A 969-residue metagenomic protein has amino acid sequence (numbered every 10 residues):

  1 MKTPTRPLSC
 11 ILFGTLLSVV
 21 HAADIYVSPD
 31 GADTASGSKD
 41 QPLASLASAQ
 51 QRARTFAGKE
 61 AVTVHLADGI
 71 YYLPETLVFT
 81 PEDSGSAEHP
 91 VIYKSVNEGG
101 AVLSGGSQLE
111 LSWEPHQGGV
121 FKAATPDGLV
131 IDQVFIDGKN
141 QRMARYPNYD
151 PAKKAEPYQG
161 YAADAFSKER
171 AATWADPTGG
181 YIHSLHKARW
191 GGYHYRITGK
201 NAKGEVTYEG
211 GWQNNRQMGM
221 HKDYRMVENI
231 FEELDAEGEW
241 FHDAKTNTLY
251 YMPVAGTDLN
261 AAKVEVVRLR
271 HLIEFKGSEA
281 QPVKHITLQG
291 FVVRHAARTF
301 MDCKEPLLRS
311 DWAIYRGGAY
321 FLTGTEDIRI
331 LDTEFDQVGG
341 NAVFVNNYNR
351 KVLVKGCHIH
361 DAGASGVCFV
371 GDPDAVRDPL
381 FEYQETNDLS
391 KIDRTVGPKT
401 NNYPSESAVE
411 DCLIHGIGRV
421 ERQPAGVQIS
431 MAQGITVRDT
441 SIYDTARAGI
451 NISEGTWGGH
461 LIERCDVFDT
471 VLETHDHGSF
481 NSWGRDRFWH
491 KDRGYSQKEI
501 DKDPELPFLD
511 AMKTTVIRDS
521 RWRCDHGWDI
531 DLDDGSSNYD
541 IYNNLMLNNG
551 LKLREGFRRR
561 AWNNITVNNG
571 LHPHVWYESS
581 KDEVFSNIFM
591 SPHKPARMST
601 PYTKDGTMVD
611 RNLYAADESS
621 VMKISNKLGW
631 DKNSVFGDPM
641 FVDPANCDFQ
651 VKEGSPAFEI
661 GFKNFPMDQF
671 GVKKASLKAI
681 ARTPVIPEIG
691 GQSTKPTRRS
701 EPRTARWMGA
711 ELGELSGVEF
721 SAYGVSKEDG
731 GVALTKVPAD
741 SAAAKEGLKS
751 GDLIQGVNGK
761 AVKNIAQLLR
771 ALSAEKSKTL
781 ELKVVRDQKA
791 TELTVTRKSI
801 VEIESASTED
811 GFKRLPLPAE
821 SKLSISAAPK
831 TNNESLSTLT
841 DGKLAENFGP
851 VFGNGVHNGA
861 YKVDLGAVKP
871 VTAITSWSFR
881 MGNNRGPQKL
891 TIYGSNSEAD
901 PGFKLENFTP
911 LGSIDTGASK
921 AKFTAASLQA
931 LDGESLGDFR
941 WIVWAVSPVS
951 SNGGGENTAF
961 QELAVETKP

Functional and structural regions predicted by a protein language model:
Y26-D336, A375-K399, C647-E653, F658-P696: Extracellular polysaccharide-degrading/modifying enzymes targeting complex plant/algal/animal polysaccharides
V27, E804-V868, F879-R885, S913-G917 (+2 more regions): Disordered, acidic Ser/Thr/Pro-rich linker "stalks" and the adjacent N-terminal cap of the next globular domain
P74-E82, A87-E88, I92, N538-N646: Predominantly extracellular beta-rich ligand-binding scaffolds that present long acidic/polar faces for carbohydrate
E110-K122, V267-K276, K304-Y320, G339-N341 (+8 more regions): Extracellular beta-strand/beta-solenoid scaffold signature
K284-H295, E326-G340, N349-A364, P373-T395 (+9 more regions): Right-handed parallel beta-helix
T704, D740, K745, K749 (+2 more regions): PDZ-domain C-terminal substructure recognizer with occasional recognition of PDZ-binding tails
E711-G756, K760-K763: PDZ/PDZ-like domain segments forming the peptide/carboxylate-binding groove, activating on the N-terminal beta-strands
L817, N854-G859, K869, G882-P969: Trp- and acidic/polar-enriched beta-sheet ligand-binding modules for extracellular glycan and matrix recognition
